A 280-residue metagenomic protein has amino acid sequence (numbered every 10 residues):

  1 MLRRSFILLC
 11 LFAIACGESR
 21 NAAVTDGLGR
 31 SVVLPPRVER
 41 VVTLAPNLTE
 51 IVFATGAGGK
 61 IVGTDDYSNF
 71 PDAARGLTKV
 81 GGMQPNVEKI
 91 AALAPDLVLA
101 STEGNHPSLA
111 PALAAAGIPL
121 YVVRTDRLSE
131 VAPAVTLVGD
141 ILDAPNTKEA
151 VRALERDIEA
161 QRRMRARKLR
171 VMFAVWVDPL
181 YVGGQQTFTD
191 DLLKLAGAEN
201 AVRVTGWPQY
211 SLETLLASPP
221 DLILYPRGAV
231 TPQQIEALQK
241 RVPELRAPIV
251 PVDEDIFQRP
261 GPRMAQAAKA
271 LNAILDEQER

Functional and structural regions predicted by a protein language model:
L2-S5, C16-N47, A144-M172, L222 (+1 more regions): Bacterial Sec-exported substrate-binding components of ABC uptake systems
G29, P85-K89, S108-L109, A160 (+2 more regions): Short acidic active-site motifs
R40-E103, A201-V204: A short, structured surface patch at a secondary-structure boundary
A45, T102-E103, V175, T205 (+3 more regions): Short secondary-structure boundary segments
D66-F70, V182-P208: Alpha-helical, coiled-coil/dimerization segments enriched in small aliphatic residues
P85-E103, I118, Q209-G228: Proline-aspartate-enriched helix->loop->beta-strand connector
H106-S108, Y121-L137, K168-F188: Extracytoplasmic ligand-binding site segments that recognize negatively charged/polar headgroups
S129-D140, R227-R280: Structured C-terminal subdomain patch of bacterial secreted/periplasmic proteins
